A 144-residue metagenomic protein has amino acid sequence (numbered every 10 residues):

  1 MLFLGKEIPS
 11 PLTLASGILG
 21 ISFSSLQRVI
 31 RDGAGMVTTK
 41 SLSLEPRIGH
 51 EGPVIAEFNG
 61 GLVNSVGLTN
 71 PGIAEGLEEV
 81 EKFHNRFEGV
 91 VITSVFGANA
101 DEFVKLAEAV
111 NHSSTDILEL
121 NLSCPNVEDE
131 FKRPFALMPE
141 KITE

Functional and structural regions predicted by a protein language model:
M1-E144: Flavin-dependent oxidoreductase catalytic cores
